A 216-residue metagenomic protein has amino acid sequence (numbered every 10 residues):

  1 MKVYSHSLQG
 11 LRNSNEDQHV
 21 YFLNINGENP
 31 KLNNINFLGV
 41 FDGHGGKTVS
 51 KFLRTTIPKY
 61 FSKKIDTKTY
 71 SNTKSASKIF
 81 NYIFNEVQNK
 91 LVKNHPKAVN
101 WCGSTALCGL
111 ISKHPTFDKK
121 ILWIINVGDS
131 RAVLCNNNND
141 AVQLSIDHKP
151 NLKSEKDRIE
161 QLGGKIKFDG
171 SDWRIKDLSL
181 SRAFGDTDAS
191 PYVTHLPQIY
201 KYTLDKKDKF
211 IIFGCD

Functional and structural regions predicted by a protein language model:
M1-C215: PP2C/PPM-type serine/threonine phosphatase catalytic core, specifically the conserved beta-strand-loop-alpha-helix
